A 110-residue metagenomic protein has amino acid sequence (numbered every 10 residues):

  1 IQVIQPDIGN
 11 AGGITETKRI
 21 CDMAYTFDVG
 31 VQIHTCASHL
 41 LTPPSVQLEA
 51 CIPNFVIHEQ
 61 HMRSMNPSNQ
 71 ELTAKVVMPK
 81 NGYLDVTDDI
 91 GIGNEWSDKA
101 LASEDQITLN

Functional and structural regions predicted by a protein language model:
I1-Y83, T87: Shared catalytic-loop signature of beta/alpha-barrel
L72-N110: C-terminal extensions of enzymes
